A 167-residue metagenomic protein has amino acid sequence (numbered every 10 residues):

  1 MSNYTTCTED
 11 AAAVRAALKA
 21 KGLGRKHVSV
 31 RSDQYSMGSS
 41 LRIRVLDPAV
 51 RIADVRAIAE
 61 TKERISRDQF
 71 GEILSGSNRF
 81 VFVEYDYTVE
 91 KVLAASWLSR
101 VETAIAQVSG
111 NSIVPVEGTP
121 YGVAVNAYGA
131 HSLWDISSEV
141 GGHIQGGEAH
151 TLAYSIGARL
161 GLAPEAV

Functional and structural regions predicted by a protein language model:
M1-S2, I43-V45, E84-T88: Charged, low-complexity surface segments at secondary-structure and domain boundaries
N3-D10: Short, surface-exposed ligand-recognition loops at beta-strand->loop->(often short) alpha-helix junctions that present
A11, R15-I52: Amphipathic, interaction-prone secondary-structure segments
R51-V167: Intrinsically disordered, low-complexity regulatory regions enriched in serine/threonine/proline and acidic residues
